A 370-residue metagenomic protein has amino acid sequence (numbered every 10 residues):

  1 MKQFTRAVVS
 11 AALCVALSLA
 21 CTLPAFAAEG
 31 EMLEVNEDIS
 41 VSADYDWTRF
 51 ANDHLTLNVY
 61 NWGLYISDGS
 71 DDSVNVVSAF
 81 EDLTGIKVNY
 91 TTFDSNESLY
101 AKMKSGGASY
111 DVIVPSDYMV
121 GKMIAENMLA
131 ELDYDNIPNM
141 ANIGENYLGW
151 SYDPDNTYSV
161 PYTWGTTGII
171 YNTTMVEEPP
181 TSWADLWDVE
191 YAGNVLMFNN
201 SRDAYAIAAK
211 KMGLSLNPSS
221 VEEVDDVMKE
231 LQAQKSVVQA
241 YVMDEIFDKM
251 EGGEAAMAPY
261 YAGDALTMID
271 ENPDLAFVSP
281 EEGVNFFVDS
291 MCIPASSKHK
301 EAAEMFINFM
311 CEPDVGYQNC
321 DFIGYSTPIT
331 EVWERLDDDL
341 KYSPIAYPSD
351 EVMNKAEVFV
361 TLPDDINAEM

Functional and structural regions predicted by a protein language model:
L19-L33: Sec-dependent signal peptide cleavage junction
M32-K122: Early extracytoplasmic/lumenal segment of secretory-pathway proteins
A43-R49, K104, A108-V114, A130-I169 (+1 more regions): A structural signal for short loop-to-beta-strand junctions that line the ligand-binding cleft of periplasmic/secreted
S67, N75, D117-A130, E145-T181 (+2 more regions): Periplasmic solute-binding protein
I124-E131, D153-N156, V237, M268-S279 (+1 more regions): Ligand-binding "clamshell"
A130-A141, S159, P273-N285, P294-S297: Short beta-strand->loop
L196-N200, A204, A208, L216-E282: Ligand-binding pocket segment of bilobal, Venus flytrap-like solute-binding proteins
D289, P294-K355: Mature extracytoplasmic/periplasmic domains
